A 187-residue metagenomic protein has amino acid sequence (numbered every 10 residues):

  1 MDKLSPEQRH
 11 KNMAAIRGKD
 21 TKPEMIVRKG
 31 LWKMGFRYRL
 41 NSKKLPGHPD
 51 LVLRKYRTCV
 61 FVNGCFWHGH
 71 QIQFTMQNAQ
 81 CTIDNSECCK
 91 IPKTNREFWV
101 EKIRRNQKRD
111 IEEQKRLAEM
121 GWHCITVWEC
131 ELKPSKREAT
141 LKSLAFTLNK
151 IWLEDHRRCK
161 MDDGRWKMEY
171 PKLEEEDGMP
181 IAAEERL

Functional and structural regions predicted by a protein language model:
M1-Q77, D84-T126, C130-C159, W166-A183 (+1 more regions): Nucleic-acid endo/exonuclease domains
